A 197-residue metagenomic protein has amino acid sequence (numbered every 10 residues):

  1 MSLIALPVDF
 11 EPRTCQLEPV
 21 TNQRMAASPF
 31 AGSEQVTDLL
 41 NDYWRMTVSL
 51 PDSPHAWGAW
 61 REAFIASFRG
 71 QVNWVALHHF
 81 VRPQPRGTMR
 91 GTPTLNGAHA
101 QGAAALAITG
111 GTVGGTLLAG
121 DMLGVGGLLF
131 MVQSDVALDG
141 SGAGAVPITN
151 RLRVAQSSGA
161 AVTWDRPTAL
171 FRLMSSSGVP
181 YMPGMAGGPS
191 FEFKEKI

Functional and structural regions predicted by a protein language model:
M1-I197: Extracellular/virion structural assembly segments
